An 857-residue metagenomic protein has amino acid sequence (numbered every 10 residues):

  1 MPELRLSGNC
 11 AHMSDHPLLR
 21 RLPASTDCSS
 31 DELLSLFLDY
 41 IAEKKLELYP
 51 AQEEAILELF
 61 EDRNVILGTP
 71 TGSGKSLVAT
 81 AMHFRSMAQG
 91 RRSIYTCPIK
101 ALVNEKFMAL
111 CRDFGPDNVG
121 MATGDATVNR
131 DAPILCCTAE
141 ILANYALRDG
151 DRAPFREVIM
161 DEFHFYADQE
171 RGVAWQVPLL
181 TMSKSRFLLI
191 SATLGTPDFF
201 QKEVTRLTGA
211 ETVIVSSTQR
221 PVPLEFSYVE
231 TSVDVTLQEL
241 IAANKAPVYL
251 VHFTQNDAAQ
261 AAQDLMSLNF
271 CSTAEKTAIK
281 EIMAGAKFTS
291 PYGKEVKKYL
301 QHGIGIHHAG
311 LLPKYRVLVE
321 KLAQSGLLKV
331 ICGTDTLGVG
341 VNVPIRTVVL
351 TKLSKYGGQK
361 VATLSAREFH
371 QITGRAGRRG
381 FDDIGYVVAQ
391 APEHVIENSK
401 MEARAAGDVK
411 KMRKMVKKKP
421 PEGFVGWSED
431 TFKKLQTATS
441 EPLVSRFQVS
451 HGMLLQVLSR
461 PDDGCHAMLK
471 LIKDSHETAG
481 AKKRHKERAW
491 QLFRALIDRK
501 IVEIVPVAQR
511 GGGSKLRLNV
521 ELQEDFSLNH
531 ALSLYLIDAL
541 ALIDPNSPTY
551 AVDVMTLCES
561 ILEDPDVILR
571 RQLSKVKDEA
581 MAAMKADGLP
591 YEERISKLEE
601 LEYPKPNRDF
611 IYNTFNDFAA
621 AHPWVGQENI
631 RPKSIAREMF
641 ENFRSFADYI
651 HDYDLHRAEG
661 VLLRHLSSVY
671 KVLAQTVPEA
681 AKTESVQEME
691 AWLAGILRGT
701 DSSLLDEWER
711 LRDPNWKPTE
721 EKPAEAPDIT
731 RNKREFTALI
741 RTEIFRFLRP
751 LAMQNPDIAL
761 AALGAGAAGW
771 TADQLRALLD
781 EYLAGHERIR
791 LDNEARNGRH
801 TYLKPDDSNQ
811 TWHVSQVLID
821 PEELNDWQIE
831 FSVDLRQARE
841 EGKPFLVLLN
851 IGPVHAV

Functional and structural regions predicted by a protein language model:
M1-V65, T273-Q301: Helicase-associated low-complexity/disordered flanking segments
L38, K45-V222, V229, P247-H252 (+1 more regions): Conserved P-loop/Walker A NTP-binding site and adjacent catalytic elements of P-loop NTPases
I94-T96, N104, C111-G120, Q255-V330 (+1 more regions): Conserved C-terminal RecA-like helicase domain
D131-L147, H302-R316, L322-N342: Conserved two-lobed SF2 helicase motor
V229-F253, Q260, V317-S325: Conserved interdomain hinge at the start of the Helicase C-terminal
G305, Q324-S325, K411, M415-D757 (+2 more regions): Non-catalytic terminal extensions of ATP-dependent helicases
T347-L350, S354-Y356, A362-A403: Conserved segment of the helicase C-terminal RecA-like domain
I819-V857: Compact beta-sheet-dominated globular domain cores
